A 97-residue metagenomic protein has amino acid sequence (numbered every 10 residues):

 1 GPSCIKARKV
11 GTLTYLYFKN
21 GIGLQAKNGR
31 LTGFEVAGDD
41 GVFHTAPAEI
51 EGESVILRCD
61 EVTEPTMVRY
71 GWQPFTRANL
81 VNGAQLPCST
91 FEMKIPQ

Functional and structural regions predicted by a protein language model:
G1-K27: Surface beta-strand/loop "capping" patches
G21-Q97: C-terminal beta-sandwich/jelly-roll accessory domains of carbohydrate-active enzymes
